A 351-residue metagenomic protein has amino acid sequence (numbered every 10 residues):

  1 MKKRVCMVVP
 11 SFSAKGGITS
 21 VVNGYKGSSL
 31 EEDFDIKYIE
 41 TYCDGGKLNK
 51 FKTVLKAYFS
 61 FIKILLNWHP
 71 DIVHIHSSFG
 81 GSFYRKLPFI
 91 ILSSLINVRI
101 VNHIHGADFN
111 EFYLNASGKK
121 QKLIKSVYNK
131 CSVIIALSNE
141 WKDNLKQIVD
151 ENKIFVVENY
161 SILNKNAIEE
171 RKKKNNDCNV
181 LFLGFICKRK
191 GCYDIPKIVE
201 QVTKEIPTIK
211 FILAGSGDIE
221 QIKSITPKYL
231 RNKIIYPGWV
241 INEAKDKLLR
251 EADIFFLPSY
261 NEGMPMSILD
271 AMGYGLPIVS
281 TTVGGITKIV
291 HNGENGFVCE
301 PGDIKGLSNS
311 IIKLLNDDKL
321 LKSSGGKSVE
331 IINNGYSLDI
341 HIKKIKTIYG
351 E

Functional and structural regions predicted by a protein language model:
C6, K172-E200, F211-A214: Conserved donor-binding/catalytic core segment of Leloir-type glycosyltransferases
E40-C43, L183, Y193, K210-K223 (+1 more regions): Glycosyltransferase donor-sugar binding loop
L123-K125, N129-I168: Donor nucleotide-sugar binding/catalytic pocket of nucleotide-sugar-dependent glycosyltransferases
K223-V240: Nucleotide-activated donor-binding/catalytic signature segment of Leloir-type glycosyltransferases, i.e., the conserved
Y260: Aromatic "clamp/platform" in nucleotide-sugar-dependent glycosyltransferases that forms part of the donor/acceptor
P277-S280: Short hydrophobic beta-strand element within catalytic cores of glycosyltransferases and related nucleotide-activated
N292-G293, F297-I304, K313-K319: Conserved acidic donor-binding segment of nucleotide-sugar-dependent glycosyltransferases
G306, K313, L320-N334, H341-T347: A short, well-ordered alpha-helix in the C-terminal region of glycosyltransferases
